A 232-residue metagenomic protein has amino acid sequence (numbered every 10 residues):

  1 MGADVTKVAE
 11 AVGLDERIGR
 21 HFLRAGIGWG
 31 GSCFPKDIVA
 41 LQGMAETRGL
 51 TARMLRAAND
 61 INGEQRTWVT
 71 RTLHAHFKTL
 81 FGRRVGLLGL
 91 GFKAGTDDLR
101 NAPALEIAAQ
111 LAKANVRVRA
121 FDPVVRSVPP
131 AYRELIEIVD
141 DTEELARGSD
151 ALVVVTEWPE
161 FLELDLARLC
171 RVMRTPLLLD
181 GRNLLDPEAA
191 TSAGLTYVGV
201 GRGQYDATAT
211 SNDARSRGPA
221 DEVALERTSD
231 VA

Functional and structural regions predicted by a protein language model:
M1-A232: Structural/interface elements that position substrates and couple domains in central-metabolism enzymes
